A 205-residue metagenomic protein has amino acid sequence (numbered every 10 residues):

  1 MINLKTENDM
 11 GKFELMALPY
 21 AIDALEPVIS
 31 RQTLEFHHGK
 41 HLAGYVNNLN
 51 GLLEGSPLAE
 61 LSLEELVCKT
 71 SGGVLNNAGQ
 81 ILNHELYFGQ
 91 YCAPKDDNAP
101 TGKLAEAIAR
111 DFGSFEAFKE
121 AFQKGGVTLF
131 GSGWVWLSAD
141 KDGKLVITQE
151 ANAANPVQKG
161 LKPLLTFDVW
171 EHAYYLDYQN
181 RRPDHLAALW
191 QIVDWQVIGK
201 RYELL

Functional and structural regions predicted by a protein language model:
I2-L205: Feature for soluble, non-membrane regions of globular proteins
